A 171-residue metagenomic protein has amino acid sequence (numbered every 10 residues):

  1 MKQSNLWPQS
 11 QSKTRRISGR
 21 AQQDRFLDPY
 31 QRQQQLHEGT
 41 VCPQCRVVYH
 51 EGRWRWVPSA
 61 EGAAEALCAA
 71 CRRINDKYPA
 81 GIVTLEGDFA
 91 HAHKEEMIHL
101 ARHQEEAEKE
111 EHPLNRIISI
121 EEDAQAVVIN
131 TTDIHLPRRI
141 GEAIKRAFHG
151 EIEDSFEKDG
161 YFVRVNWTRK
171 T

Functional and structural regions predicted by a protein language model:
M1-D76: N-terminal cysteine/histidine-rich coordination modules
K2-N5, R15, G19, Q33-Q34 (+7 more regions): Long C-terminal interaction/binding lobes of large macromolecular proteins
Q22, A124-Q125: A short, surface-exposed helix-loop junction/capping segment
K77-N115, I120: Surface-exposed, low-hydrophobicity interaction/linker segments
I82, A126-V128: Short aromatic/hydrophobic contact patches that present stacked aromatics for nucleic-acid/ligand binding
M97, R139-I140: Hydrophobic side chains in well-ordered alpha-helices
E122-A124, G160: Short Gly/Ser/Thr- and Asp/Glu-enriched loop/turn motifs at secondary-structure junctions
N130-T132: Short hydrophobic/aromatic beta-strand micro-patches that form the beta-sheet surface supporting nucleotide- or nucleic
